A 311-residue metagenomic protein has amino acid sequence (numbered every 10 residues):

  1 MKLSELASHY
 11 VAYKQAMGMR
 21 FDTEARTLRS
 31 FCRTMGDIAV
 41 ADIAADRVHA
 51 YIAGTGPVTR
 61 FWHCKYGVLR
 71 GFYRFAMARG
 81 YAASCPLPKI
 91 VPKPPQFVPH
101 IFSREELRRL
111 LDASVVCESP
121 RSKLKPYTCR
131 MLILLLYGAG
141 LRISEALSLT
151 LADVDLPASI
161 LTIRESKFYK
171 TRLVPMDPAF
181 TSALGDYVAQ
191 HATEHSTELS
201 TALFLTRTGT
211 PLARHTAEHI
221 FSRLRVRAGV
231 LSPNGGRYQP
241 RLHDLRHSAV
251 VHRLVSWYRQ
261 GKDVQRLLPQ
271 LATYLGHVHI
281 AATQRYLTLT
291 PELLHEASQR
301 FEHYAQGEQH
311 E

Functional and structural regions predicted by a protein language model:
M1-E311: Conserved catalytic core of the tyrosine transesterase superfamily
